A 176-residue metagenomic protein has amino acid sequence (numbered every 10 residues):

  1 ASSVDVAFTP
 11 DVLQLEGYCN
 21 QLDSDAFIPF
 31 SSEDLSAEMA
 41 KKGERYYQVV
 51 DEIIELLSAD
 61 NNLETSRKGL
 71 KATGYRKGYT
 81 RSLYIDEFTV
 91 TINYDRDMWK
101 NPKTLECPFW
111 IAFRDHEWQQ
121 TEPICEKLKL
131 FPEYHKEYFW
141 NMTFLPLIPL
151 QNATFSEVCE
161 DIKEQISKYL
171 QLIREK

Functional and structural regions predicted by a protein language model:
A1: Catalytic cores of nucleic-acid endonucleases
V4-L35: A conserved mid-domain beta-alpha-beta active-site/ligand-binding segment of alpha/beta enzyme cores
V4-V6, V12, V49-V50, V90 (+1 more regions): Extended aliphatic helical segments
D11, N20, M39-A40, A72 (+1 more regions): Short linear sequence motifs
Y18-Q21, E52, L56, K127 (+2 more regions): Residues that form generic nucleotide/phosphate-binding pockets
D25-L150: Polyanion-binding interface signature
Q151-K176: Long, solvent-exposed, polar/charged low-complexity segments
